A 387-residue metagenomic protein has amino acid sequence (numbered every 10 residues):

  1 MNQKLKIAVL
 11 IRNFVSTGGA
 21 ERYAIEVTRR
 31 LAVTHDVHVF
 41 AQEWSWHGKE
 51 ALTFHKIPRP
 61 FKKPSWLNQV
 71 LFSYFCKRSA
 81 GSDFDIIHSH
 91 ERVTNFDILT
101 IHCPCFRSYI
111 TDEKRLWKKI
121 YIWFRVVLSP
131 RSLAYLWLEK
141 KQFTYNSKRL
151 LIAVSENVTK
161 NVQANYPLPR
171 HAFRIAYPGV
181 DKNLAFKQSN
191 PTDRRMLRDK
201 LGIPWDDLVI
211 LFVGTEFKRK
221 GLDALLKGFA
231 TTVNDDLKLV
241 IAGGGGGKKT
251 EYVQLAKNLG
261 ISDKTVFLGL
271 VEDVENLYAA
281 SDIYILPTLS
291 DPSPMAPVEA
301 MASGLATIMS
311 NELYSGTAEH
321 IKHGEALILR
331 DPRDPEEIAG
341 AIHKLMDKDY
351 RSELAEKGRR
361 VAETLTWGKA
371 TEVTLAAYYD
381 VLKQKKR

Functional and structural regions predicted by a protein language model:
R22-E26, L208-T231, G247-T250, V373: A conserved mid-protein helix/loop that constitutes part of the nucleotide-sugar donor-binding site
L128-R194: Donor nucleotide-sugar binding/catalytic pocket of nucleotide-sugar-dependent glycosyltransferases
M196-D199, Y350-T364, A376: A short, well-ordered alpha-helix in the C-terminal region of glycosyltransferases
L270, L289: Aromatic "clamp/platform" in nucleotide-sugar-dependent glycosyltransferases that forms part of the donor/acceptor
E275, S293-A302, A318-E319: Short alpha-helical segment that forms part of, or immediately flanks, the ligand-binding pocket in carbohydrate-active
Y284-I285, I308: A short hydrophobic beta-strand element within the catalytic core of glycosyltransferases that build diverse glycans
A306-L313: Short hydrophobic beta-strand element within catalytic cores of glycosyltransferases and related nucleotide-activated
H323-P335, H343-D349: Conserved acidic donor-binding segment of nucleotide-sugar-dependent glycosyltransferases
